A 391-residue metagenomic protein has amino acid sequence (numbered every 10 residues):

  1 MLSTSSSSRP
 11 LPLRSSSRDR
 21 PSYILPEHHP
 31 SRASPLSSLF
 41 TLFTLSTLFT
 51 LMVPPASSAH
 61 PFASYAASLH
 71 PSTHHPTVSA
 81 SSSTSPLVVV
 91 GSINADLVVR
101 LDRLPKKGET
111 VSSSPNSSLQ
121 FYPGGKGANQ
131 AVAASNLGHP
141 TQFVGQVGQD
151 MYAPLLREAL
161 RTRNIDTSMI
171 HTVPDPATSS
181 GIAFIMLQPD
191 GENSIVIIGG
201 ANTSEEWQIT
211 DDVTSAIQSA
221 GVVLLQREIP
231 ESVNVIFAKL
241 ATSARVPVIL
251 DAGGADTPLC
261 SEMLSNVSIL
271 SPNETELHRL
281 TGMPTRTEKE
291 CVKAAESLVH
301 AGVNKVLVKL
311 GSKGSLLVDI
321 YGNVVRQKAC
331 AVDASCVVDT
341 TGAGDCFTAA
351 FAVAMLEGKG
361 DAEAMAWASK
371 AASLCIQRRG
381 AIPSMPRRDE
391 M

Functional and structural regions predicted by a protein language model:
L2-H29, L36, F49-P86, T257-P258 (+2 more regions): Conserved phosphate-binding/catalytic region of the ribokinase-like
P86, A183, P247, S268-I269 (+1 more regions): Proline-centered loop/turn at the N-terminus of a beta-strand
L87, A95-L97, L101-F121, A133-V222 (+2 more regions): Conserved N-terminal subdomain of the carbohydrate kinase-like
V88, Q142, L224, I249-D251 (+1 more regions): Structural detector of well-ordered beta-strand residues that form the stable sheet scaffold of enzyme domains
A134, N273, G344: Short, conserved phosphate/pyrophosphate- and ester-handling motifs at nucleotide-, phospho-/glycolipid
S135, T242, L356: Gly/Ala-rich phosphate-binding loop of Rossmann-like dinucleotide-binding domains, activating on the conserved
I209-E296, G311-S315, I320: Conserved beta-alpha-beta core of the PfkB/ribokinase-like small-molecule kinase fold
